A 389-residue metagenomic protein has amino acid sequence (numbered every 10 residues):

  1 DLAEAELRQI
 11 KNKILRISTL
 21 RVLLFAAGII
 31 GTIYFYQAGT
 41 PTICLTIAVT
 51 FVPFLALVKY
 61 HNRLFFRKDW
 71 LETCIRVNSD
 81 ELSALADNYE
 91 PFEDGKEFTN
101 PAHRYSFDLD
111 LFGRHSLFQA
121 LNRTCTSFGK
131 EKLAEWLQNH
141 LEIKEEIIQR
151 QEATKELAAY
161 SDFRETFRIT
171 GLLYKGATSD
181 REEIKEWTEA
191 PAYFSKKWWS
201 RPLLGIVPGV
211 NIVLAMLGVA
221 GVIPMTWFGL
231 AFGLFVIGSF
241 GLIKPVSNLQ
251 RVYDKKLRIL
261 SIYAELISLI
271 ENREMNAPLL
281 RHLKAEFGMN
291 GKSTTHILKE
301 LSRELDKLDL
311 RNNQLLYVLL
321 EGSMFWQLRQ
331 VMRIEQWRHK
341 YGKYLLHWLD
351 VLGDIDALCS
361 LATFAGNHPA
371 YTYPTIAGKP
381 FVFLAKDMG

Functional and structural regions predicted by a protein language model:
D1-G389: Alpha-helical coupling/stalk and coiled-coil linker elements that connect catalytic or binding modules and transmit
